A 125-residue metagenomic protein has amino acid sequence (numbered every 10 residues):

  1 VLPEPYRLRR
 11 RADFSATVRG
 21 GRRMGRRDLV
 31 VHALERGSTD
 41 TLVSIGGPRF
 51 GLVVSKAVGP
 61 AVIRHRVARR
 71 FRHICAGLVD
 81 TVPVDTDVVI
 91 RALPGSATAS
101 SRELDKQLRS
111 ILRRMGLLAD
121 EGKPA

Functional and structural regions predicted by a protein language model:
V1-A125: Positively charged, solvent-exposed patches that mediate nucleic-acid binding
